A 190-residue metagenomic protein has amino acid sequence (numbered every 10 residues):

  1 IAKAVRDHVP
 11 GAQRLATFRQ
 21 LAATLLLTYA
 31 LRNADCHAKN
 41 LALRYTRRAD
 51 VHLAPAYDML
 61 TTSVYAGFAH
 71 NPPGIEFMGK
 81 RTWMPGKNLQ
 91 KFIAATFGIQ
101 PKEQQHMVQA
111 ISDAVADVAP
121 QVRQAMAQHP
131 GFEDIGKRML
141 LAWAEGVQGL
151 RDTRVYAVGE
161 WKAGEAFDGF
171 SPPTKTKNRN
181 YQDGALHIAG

Functional and structural regions predicted by a protein language model:
I1-A38, A42-G190: Anionic ligand-binding catalytic core segments
